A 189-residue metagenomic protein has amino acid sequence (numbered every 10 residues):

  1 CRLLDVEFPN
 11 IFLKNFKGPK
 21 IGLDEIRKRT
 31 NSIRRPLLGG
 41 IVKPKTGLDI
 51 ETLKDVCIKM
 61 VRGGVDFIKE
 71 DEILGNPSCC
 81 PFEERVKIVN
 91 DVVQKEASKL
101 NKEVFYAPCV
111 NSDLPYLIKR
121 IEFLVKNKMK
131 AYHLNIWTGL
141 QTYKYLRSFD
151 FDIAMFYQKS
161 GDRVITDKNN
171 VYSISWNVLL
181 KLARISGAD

Functional and structural regions predicted by a protein language model:
C1-G63: N-terminal capping/small domains of soluble enzymes
P19-R29, L74-E96, L114-L117, I136-D152: Active-site-adjacent beta->alpha loops and helix N-cap segments on the catalytic face of soluble alpha/beta enzymes
P36-K43, I68-E70, V104-V110, Y132-L134 (+2 more regions): Hydrophobic faces of well-ordered beta-strands that scaffold small-molecule active sites in alpha/beta enzyme cores
P36-K54, V104-Y116, G161-W176: Active-site mouth loops of central-metabolism enzymes
G40, G47-L74, C80-P81, V93 (+1 more regions): Phosphate-binding glycine-rich loops and their immediate beta-loop-alpha structural context
T52-G63, R85-A97, T142-F149, W176-I185: Structured alpha-helical segments in the cores of large, soluble enzyme domains
K102-P108, P115-R120, V125, A131: Accessory, usually C-terminal, subdomains that scaffold auxiliary metal cofactors
K119-I121, N127-D189: Catalytic alpha/beta core domains of metabolic enzymes, predominantly
